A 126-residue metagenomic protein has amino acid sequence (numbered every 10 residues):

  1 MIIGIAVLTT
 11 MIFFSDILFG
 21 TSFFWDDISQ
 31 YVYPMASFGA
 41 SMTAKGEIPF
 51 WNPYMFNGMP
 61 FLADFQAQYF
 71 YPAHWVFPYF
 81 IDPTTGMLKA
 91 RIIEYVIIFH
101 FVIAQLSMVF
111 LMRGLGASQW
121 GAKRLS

Functional and structural regions predicted by a protein language model:
M1-I3: N-terminal membrane topogenic signal
V7-M108: Membrane-interface coil-to-helix junctions
M108-S126: Transmembrane-helix signature of polytopic, membrane-embedded enzymes that assemble or transfer cell-envelope glycans
